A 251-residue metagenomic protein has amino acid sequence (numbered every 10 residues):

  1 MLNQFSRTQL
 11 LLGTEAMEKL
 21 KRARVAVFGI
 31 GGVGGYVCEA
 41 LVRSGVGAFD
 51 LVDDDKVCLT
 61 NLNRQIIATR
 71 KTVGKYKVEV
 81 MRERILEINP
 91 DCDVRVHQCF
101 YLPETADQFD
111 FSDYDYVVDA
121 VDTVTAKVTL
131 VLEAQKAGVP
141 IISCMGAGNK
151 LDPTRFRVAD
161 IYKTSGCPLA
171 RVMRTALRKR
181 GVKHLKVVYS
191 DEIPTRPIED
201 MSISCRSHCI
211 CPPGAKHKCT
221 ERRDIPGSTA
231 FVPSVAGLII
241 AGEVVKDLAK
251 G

Functional and structural regions predicted by a protein language model:
M1-A26: N-terminal charged helix/coil linker that caps or initiates catalytic domains
L2, S112-D113, A126, K136 (+3 more regions): Glycine-rich phosphate/adenylate-binding loop
V27-G29, V52: Conserved N-terminal Rossmann-fold NAD(P)-binding element of oxidoreductases
V33-G34: Hydrophobic/small residue at the entry helix of a nucleotide-binding pocket
V46, L51-N89: Glycine-rich phosphate-binding loop and adjoining beta1-alpha1-beta2 segment of Rossmann-like nucleotide-binding folds
Q98-A106: Conserved SAM/SAH-binding loop
A120-V121, C144: Short, well-ordered coil/turn residues at beta-beta hairpins and beta-strand->alpha-helix junctions within
